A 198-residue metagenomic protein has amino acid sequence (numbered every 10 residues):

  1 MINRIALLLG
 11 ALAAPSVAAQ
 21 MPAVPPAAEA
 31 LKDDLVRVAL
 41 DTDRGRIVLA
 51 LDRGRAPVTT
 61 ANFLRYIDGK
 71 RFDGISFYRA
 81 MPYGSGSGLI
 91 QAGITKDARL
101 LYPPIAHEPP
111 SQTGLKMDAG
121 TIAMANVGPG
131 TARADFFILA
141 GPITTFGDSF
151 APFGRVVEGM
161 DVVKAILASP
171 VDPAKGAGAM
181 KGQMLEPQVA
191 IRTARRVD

Functional and structural regions predicted by a protein language model:
M1-L9: Twin-arginine (Tat) signal peptide motif
I2, A18-D198: Cyclophilin-like peptidyl-prolyl cis-trans isomerases
G10-A11, A98: Enrichment for repetitive, rod-forming helical segments
A13-S16: N-terminal signal peptide c-region/cleavage motif recognized by signal peptidases
